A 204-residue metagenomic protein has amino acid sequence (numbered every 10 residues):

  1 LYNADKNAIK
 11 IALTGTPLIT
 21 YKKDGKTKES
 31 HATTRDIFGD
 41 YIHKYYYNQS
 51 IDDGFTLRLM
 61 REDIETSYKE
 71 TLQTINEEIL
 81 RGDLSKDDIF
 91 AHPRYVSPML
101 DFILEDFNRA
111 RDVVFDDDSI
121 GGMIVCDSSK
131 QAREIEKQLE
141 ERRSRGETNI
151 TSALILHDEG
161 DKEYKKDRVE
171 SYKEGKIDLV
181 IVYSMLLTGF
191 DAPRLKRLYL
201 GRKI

Functional and structural regions predicted by a protein language model:
Y2-K23, G54: Conserved helicase ATPase motor motifs in RecA-like P-loop NTPase domains
D5-I9, I42, D53-L59, S119 (+2 more regions): Short glycine-/polar-rich loops that comprise or flank the Walker A/P-loop and associated switch/sensor motifs
K10-A12, M60, M123, S152-L154 (+2 more regions): Structural recognition of the beta-strand scaffold that forms the well-ordered cores of secreted hydrolase catalytic
T16-T20, D52, I64-K69, S129-Q131 (+3 more regions): Conserved nucleotide-binding/hydrolysis micro-motifs of P-loop NTPases
K22-S119, E136: Interdomain helical connector at the RecA1-RecA2 junction of SF1/SF2 helicase-like NTPases
D87-V182: Conserved C-terminal RecA-like helicase domain
L179-V182, L186-K203: A short beta-strand element within the Helicase C-terminal
